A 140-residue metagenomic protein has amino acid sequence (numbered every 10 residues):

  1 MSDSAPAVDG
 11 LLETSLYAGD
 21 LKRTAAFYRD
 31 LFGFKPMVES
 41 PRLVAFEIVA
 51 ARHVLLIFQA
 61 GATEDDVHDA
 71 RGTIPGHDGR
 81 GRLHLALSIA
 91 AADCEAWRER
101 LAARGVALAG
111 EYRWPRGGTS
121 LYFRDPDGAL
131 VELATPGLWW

Functional and structural regions predicted by a protein language model:
M1-L12, K35-I89, E95-R124, G137-W140: Vicinal oxygen chelate
S15-L21, P115: Conserved beta-strand-loop-alpha-helix junction that forms the acyl-donor binding cleft
G19-R23, I89-D93: A generic structural signal for alpha-helix starts
D20, D125-G128: Conserved phosphate-binding and hydrolysis motifs of nucleotide-dependent enzymes
T24-R29, L101, G128: Conserved active-site tyrosine of GNAT-family acetyltransferases
V54, L130-L133: Short glycine-/small-residue motifs
